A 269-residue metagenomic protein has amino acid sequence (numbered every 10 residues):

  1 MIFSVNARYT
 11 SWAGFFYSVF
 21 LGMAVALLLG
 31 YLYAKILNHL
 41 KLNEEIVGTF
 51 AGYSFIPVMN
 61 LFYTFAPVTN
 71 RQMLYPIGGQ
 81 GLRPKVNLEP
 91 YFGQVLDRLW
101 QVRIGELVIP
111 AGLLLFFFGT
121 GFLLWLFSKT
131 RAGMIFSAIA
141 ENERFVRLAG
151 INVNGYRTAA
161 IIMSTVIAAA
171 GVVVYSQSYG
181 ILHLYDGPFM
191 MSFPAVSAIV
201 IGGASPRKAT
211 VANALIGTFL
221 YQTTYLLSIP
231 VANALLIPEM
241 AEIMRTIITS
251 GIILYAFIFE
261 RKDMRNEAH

Functional and structural regions predicted by a protein language model:
S4-R8, L42-R71, A256: Membrane-water interface segments at the C-terminal ends of transmembrane alpha-helices in multi-pass inner-membrane
T10-S54, Y221: Alpha-helical transmembrane segments within multi-pass membrane transporters and channels
F20-G22, A168, S178-T246: Transmembrane alpha-helical segments in multi-pass inner-membrane proteins
Y31, K35-L40, F62-F65, W125-L126 (+4 more regions): Membrane-interface helix caps of multi-pass small-molecule transporters
Y53-N60, L113-L124, S164-V172, A198-G202 (+3 more regions): Hydrophobic core segments of alpha-helical transmembrane domains in multi-pass membrane transport and ion-translocation
F55-S128, L236-A241, H269: Transmembrane helix-bundle core of multi-pass membrane transporters and related energy-transducing complexes
R103-H183: Helix-loop-helix "hairpin" substructures at the membrane interface of multi-pass membrane proteins
E141-G155, L226-H269: Cytosolic-side transmembrane-helix boundaries in multi-pass membrane proteins
